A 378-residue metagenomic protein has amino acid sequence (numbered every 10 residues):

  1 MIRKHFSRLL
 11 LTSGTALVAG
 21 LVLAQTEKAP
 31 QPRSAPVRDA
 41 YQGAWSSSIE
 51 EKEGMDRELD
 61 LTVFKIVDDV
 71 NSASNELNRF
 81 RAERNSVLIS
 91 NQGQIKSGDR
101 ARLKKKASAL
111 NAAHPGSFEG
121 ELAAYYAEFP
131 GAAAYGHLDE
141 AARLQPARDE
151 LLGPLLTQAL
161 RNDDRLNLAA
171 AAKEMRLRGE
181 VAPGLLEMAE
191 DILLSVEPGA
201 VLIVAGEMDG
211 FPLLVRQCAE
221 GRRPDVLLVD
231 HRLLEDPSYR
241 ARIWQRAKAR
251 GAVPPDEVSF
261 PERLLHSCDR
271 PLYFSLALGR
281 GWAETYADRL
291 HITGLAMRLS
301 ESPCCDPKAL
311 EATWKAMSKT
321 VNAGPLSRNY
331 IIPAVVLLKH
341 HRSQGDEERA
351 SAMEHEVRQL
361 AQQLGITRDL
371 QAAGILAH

Functional and structural regions predicted by a protein language model:
I2-G14: Bacterial N-terminal signal peptides that target proteins for export
Q25-P198, F211, R216-H378: ER/secretory pathway lumenal C-terminal domains and tails of membrane proteins involved in glycoprotein biogenesis
I203-E207, H231: Short His-Asn-centered micro-motif
